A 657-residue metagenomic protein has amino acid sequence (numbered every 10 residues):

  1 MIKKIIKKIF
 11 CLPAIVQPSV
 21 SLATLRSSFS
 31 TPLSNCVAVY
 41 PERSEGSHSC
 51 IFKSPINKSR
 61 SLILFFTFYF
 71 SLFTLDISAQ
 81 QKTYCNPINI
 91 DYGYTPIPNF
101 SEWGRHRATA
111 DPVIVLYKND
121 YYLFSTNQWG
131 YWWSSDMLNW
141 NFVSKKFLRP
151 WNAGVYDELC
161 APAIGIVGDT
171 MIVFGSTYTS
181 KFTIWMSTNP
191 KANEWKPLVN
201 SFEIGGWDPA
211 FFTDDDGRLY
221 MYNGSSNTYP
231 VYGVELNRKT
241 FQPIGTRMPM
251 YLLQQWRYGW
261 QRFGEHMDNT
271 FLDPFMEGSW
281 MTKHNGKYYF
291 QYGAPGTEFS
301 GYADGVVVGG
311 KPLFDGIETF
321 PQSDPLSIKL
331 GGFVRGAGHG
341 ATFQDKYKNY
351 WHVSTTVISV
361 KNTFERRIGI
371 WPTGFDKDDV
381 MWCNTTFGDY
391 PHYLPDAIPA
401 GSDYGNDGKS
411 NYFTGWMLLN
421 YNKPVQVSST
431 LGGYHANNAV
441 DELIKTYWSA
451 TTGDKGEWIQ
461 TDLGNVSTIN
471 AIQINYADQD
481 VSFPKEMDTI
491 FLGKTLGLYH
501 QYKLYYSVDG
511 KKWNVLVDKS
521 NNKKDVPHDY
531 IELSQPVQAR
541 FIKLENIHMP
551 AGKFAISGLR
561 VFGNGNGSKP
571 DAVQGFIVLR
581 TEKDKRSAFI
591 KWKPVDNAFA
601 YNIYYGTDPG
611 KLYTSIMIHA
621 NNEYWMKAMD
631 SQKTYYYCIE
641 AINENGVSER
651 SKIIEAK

Functional and structural regions predicted by a protein language model:
M1-S78: Intrinsic disorder/low-complexity segments
Q80-F271, K283-G332, Y347, T355-G401 (+1 more regions): Beta-rich carbohydrate-recognition and catalytic domains
Y232-I244, S402-E442: Predominantly extracellular/luminal regions of secreted and cell-surface proteins, especially disulfide-bonded
D441-V515, P527-G575, E582-K583, K591-K593 (+1 more regions): Aromatic, loop-rich ligand-recognition surfaces of beta-strand-rich domains
Y505-Y506, N597-I616: Extracellular low-complexity, O-glycosylation-prone stalks/linkers
S520-K524, S615-N621: Short beta-strand segments within Ig-like beta-sandwich modules, predominantly Fibronectin type-III
G558, I642-K657: Extracellular fibronectin type III
M626-V647: Beta-strand-rich modules
